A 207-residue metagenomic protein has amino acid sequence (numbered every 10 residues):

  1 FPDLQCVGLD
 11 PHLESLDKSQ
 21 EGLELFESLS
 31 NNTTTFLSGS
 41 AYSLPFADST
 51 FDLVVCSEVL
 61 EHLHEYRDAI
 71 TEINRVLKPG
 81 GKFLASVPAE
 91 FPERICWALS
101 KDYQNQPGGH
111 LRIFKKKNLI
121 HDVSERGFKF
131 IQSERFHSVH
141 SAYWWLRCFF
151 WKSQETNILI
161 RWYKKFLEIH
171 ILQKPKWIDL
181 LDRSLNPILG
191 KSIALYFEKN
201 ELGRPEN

Functional and structural regions predicted by a protein language model:
F1-C96, N118, L195-E198: Conserved SAM-binding loop
E24-E27, K101-Q104, C148-K152: Short, hinge-like loop/turn segments at secondary-structure boundaries
L63, I113-F114, I188-G190: A short, basic/aromatic alpha-helical/loop segment that forms part of the nucleotidyl-sugar donor-binding site
P88-R112, I120-D122: Short, glycine-/aromatic-enriched active-site segment of Class I SAM-dependent methyltransferases
A98, H137-N207: A C-terminal cap/extension of S-adenosyl-L-methionine-dependent methyltransferases that defines the acceptor-substrate
D122-F128: A structural motif corresponding to the C-terminal end of an alpha-helix and its immediate exit/capping segment
F128-S138: Conserved S-adenosyl-L-methionine
